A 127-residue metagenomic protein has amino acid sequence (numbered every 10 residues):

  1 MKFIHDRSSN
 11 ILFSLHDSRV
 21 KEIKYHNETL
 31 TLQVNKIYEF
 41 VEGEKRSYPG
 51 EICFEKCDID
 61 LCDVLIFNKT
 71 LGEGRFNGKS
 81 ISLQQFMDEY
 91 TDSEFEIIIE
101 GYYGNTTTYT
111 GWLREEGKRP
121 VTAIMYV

Functional and structural regions predicted by a protein language model:
M1-V127: Surface-exposed, interaction-prone regions used to assemble/regulate multi-protein complexes
